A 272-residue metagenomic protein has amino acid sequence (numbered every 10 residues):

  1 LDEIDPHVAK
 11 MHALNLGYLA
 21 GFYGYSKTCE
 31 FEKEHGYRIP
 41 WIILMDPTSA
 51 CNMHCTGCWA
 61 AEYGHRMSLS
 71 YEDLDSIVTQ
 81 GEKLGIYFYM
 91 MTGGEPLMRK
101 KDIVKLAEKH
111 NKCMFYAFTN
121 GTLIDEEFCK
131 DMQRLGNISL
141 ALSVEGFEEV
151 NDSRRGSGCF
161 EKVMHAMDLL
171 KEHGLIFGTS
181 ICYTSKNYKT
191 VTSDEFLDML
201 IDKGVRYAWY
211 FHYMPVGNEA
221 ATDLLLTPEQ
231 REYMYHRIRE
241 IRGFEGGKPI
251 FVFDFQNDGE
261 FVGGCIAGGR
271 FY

Functional and structural regions predicted by a protein language model:
L1-E127: Conserved alpha-helical substructure of the radical SAM core
I39-I43, L140, G204, R270: A generic secondary-structure signal marking the coil-to-beta-strand transition
M53, E149, F271: Glycine-centered loop/turn positions within well-structured domains that cap or flank conserved ligand/cofactor-binding
A61-H65, F147-V150, P215-N218: A short, flexible beta-alpha/helix-coil linker loop
E62-M67, S153-C159, D223-L226: Short glycine-enriched, charge-decorated loop/helix-capping segments at active-site entrances that position
L74-M91, L97-H212: Radical SAM/AdoMet-radical enzyme domain recognition
Y213-Y272: A C-terminal junction/extension of Radical SAM enzymes
